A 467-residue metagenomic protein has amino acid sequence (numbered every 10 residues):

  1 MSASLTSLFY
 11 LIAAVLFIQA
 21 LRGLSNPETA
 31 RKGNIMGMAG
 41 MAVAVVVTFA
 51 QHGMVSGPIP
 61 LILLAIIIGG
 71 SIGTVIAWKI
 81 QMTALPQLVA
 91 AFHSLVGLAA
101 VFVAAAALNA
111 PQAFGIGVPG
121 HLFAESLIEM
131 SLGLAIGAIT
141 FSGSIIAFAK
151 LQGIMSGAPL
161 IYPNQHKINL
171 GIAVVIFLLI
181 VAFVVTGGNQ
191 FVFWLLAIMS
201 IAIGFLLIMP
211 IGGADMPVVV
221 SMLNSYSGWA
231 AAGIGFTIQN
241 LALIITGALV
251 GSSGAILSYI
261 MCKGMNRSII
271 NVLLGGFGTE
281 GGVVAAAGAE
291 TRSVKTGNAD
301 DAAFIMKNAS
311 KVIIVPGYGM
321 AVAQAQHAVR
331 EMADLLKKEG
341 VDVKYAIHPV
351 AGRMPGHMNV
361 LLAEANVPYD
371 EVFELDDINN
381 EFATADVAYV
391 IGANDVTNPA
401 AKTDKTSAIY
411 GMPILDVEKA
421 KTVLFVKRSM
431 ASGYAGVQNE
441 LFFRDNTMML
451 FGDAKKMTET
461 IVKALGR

Functional and structural regions predicted by a protein language model:
M1-A14, Q51-S71, S126-F141, G187-M199: Structural signature of hydrophobic alpha-helical transmembrane segments
L16-T29, G70-V89, S144-P159, I203-M216 (+1 more regions): C-terminal ends of transmembrane helices
R31-G40, I62-L64, A84-V96, P159-L170 (+1 more regions): Cytoplasmic-side transmembrane-helix entry/capping segments in multi-pass membrane proteins
T48-L63, V75-P86, V101-P119, T186-G187: Transmembrane alpha-helix boundary signature
G53, A106-G120, V185-F191, V218 (+1 more regions): Transmembrane helix-loop junctions at the membrane interface of multipass transporters and ion channels
G212, Y226-I270: Mobile "lid/hinge" segments at catalytic clefts and subdomain interfaces of large enzymes
L249-A309: Membrane-interfacial segments at transmembrane helix termini in multi-pass membrane proteins
E290-R467: Structured cytosolic domains appended to multi-pass membrane proteins
